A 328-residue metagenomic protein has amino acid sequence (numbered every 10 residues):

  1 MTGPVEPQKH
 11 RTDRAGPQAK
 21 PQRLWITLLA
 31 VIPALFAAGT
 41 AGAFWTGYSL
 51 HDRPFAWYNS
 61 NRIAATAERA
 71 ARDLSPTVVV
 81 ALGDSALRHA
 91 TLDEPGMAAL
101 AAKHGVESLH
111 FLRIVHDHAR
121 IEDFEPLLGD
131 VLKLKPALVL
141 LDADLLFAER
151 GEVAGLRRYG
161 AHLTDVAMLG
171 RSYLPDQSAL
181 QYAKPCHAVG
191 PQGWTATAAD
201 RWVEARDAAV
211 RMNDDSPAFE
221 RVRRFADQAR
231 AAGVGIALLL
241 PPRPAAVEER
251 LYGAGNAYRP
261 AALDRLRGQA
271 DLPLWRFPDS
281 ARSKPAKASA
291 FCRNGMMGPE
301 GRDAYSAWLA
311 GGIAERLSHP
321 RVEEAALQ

Functional and structural regions predicted by a protein language model:
M1-V78: N-terminal secretory targeting modules
N61-R69, P95, F124-L127, E220-F225 (+1 more regions): Alpha-helical scaffolding within the catalytic cores of extracellular/periplasmic polymer-degrading hydrolases
P76-T77, L134-L138, R230-A237, A270-P273: Loop/turn elements at helix/coil->beta-strand transitions in domains of secreted/extracellular proteins
V79-G83, F291: Short hydrophobic beta-strand that contains or immediately precedes a catalytic carboxylate
L82-V166: Membrane-embedded segments
D142-L145, E149-A237, E324-Q328: Secreted/periplasmic serine-hydrolase-like ester/acetyl group-modifying domain
R243-P278: Substrate-gating cap/lid alpha-helix
A290-Q328: Histidine-centered active-site loop/cap adjacent to the catalytic His in serine esterases/O-acetyl transfer systems
